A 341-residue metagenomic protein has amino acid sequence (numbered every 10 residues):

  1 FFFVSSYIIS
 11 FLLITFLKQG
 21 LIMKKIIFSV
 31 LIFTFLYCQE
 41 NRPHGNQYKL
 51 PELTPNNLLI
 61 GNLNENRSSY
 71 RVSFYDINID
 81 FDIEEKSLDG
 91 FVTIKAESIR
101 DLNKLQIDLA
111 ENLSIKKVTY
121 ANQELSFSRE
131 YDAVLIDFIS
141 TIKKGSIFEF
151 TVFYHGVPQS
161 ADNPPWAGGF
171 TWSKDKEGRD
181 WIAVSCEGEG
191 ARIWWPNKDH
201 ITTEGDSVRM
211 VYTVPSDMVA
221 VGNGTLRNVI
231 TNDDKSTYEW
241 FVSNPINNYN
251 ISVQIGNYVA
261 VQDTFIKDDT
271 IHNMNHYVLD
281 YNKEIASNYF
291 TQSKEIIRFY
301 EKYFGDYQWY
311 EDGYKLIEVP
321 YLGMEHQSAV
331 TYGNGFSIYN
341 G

Functional and structural regions predicted by a protein language model:
F1-I22: Short, Lys/Arg-enriched N-terminal segments with co-localized hydrophobic residues within the first ~10-30 amino acids
I26-T34: Sec-dependent N-terminal signal peptides
Q39-Y310: Acidic/His-enriched low-complexity segments
S243, Y277-L279, V319, Y332-G335: Generic beta-structure capping elements
E284-N288, N334-G341: Short pre-active-site segment immediately N-terminal to the catalytic Zn-binding motif
Y310-P320: Long, charged, glycine-rich C-terminal linkers/tails
E318-G333, N340: Catalytic zinc-binding patch centered on the HExxH motif and its immediate surroundings that defines zinc-dependent
